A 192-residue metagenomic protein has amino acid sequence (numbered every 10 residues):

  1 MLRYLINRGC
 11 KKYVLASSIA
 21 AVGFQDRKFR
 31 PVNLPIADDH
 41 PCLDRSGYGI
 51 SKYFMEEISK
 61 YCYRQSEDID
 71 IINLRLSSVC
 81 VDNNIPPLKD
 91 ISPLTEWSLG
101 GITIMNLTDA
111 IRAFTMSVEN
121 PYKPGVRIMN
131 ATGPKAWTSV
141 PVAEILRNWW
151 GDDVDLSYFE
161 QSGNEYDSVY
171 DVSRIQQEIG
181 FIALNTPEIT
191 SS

Functional and structural regions predicted by a protein language model:
M1-L5, I58-S59, A113, S117: Hydrophobic positions on the long internal alpha-helix of Rossmann-like NAD(P)-dependent oxidoreductase domains
M1-R45: Conserved Rossmann-fold NAD(P)-dependent oxidoreductase catalytic core, especially the SDR/UDP-sugar
R3, L43-I71: Active-site Tyr-X1-5-Lys
S17-S18, N73-S78: Conserved SDR Rossmann-fold cofactor-binding beta-strand/turn motif
N33-H40, D44-E56, G100-T108: Short-chain dehydrogenase/reductase
V79-T95, G100-I128: Alpha-helical substrate-binding/gating segment
A113-V172: Mid/C-terminal beta-alpha module of Rossmann-like enzyme folds, strongest in SDR-family dehydrogenases/epimerases
E165-Y166, S173-E178, I182-S192: Amphipathic terminal alpha-helices
